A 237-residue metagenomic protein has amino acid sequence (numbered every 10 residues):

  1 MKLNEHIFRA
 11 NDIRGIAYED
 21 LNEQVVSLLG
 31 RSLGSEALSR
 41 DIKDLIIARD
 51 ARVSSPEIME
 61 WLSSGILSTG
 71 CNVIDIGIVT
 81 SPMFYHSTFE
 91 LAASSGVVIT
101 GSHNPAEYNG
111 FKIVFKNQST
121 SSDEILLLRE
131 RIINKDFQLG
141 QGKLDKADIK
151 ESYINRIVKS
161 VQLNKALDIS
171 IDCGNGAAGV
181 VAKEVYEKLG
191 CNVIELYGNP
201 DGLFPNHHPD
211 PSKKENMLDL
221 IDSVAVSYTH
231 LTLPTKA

Functional and structural regions predicted by a protein language model:
M1-S64, S68-T69, I149-L167: An N-terminal, well-structured beta->alpha segment
N11, R49, T100, I171-G174: Active-site flanking residues adjacent to catalytic metal/cofactor-binding acidic residues
G15, V53, A106, N175 (+1 more regions): Short, glycine/acidic-enriched loop or turn micro-motifs at the edges of active sites
R40-K116: Ferredoxin-reductase
P56-E60, I125, K183, T232: Conserved strand-to-helix beginnings and helix N-cap segments that scaffold or border functional pockets
S94-V98, S170, L231: Short glycine-aspartate micro-motif
N109-S227: Gly/Ser/Thr-enriched, mixed-charge loops and adjacent short helices that form phosphate/oxyanion-binding elements
T229-A237: Conserved small/polar residues in nucleotide/adenosyl-binding loops
